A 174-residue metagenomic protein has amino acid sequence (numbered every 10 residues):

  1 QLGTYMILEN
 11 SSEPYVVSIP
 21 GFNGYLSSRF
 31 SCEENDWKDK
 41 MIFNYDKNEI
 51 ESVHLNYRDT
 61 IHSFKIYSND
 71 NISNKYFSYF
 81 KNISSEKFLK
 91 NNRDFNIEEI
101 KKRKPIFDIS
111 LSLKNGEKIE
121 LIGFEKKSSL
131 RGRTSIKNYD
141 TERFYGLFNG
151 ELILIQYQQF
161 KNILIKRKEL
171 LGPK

Functional and structural regions predicted by a protein language model:
Q1-K174: Soluble, acidic/polar mature domains that operate outside membranes
